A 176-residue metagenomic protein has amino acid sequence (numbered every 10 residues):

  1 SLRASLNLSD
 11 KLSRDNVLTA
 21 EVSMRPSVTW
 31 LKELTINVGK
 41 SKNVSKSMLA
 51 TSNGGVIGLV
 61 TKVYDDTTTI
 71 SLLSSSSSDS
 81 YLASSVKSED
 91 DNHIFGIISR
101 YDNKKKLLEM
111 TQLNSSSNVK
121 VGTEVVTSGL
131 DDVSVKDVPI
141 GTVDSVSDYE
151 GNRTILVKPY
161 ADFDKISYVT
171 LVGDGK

Functional and structural regions predicted by a protein language model:
A4-K176: A secondary-structure micro-motif
